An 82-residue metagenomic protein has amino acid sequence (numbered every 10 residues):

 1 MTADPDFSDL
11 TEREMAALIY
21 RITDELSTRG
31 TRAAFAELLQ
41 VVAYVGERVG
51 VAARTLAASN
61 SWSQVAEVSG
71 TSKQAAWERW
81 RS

Functional and structural regions predicted by a protein language model:
M1-S27: General nucleic-acid-binding
T28-V51: Short, Lys/Arg-enriched anionic-surface-contact patches
R54-L56: Short alpha-helical segment immediately N-terminal to, or the first helix within, an HTH/HTH-like DNA-binding domain
S59-S61: Residue-level signal for the short linker/turn that defines the boundary of a DNA-recognition helix
V65-A66: The alpha-helix within a helix-turn-helix
Q74: Key DNA-contact positions within bacterial/archaeal DNA-binding proteins
W77-E78: Key DNA-contacting residues within the recognition helix of helix-turn-helix
